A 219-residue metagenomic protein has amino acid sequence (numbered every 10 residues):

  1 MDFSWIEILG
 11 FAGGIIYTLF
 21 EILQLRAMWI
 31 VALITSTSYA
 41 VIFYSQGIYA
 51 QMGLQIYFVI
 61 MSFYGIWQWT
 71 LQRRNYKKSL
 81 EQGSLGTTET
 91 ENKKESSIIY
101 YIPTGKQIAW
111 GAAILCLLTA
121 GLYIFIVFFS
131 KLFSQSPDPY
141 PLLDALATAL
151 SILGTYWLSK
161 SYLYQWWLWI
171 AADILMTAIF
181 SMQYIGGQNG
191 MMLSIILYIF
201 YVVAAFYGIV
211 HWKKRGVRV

Functional and structural regions predicted by a protein language model:
M1-L9, Q51, Q55-V59, S134-A147: Structural signature of hydrophobic alpha-helical transmembrane segments
F3-Y44: The feature marks the first
I16-T18, T37-I42, F58-Q68, A149-L153 (+2 more regions): Alpha-helical transmembrane segments and their membrane-interface exit regions
L19-I30, Y156-L168: Membrane-helix interface "capping/anchor" motifs
F58-E89, K213: Membrane-water interface of transmembrane alpha-helices
F58-G65, P103-V127, A147-L150, G154: Alpha-helical transmembrane segments of multi-pass integral membrane proteins
I126-P139, G186: Membrane-interface helix termini and inter-helical loops of multi-pass transporters
L158-V219: C-terminal transmembrane-bundle signature of multipass membrane proteins, characterized by strong activation on
